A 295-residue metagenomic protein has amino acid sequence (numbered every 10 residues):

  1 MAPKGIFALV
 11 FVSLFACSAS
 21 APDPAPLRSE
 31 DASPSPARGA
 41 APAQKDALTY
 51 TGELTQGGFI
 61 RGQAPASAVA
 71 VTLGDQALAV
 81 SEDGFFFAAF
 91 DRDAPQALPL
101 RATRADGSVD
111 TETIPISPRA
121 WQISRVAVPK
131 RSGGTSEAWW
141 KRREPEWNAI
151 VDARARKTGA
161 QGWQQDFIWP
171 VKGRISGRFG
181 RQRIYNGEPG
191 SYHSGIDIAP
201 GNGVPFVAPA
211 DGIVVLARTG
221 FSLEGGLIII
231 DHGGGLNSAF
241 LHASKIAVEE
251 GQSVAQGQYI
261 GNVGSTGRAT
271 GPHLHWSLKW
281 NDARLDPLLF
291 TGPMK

Functional and structural regions predicted by a protein language model:
S18-A21: Bacterial signal peptide processing site
G62-V69: Short proline/glycine-enriched turn/loop motifs at strand-loop junctions of beta-rich domains
D91-Q96: Surface-exposed, short loops/turns at beta-strand junctions within beta-sandwich domains
A102-R104: Conserved structural position at the C-terminal beta-strand of extracellular beta-sandwich adhesion modules
T113-E224: Surface-exposed, glycine-biased beta-strand/turn segments
P205-L216, A247-V263: Short, well-structured beta-strand-loop connectors
P209-S244, P272: Zn2+-dependent peptidoglycan hydrolase active-site motif and core
G226-H232, L236, Q252-K295: Conserved, short, structured surface segments that act as functional micro-motifs
